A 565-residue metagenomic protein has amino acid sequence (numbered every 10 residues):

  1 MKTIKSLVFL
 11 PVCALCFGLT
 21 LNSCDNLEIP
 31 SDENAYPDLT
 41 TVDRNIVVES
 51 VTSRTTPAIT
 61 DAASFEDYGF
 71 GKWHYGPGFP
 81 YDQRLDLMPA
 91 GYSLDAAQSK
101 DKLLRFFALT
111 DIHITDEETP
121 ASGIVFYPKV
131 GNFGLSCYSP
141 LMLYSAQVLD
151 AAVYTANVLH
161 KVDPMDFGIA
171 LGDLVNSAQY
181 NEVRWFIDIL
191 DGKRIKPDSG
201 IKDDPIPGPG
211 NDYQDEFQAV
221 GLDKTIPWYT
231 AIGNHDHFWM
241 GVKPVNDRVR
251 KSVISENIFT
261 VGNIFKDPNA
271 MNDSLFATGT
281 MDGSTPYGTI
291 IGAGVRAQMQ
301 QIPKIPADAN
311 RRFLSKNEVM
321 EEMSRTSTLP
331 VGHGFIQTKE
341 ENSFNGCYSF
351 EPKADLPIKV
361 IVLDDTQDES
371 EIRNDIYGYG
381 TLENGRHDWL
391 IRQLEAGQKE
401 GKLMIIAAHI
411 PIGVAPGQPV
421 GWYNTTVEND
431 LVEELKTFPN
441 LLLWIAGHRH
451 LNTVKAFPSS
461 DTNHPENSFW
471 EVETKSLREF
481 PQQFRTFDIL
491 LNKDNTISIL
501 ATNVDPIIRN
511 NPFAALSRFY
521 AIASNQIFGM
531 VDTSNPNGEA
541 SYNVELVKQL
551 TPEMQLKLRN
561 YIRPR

Functional and structural regions predicted by a protein language model:
M1-P11: Bacterial N-terminal signal peptides that target proteins for export
L19-S23: C-terminal motif of bacterial Sec signal peptides marking the signal peptidase cleavage site
N26-H160, D166-F167, G208-P209, R250-E400 (+1 more regions): Metal-dependent phosphoesterase/phosphodiesterase active-site architecture
A108-T110, F167-D173, K224, Y229-G233 (+3 more regions): Active-site neighborhood of phospho(di)ester-bond hydrolases with catalytic His/Asp-centered motifs
D116, N176-A178, H235-G241, E369-E371 (+3 more regions): Active-site environment of divalent metal-dependent phosphoester hydrolases
Y144-T260: Core catalytic region of metal-dependent phosphoesterases/phosphodiesterases, especially metallo-beta-lactamase-like
I187-G192, V220-L222, D430-P439, K455-F469 (+1 more regions): Short, surface-exposed basic-aromatic patches at helix termini and helix-loop junctions that form
S370-D388, E395-I445: Active-site-proximal segments of metal-dependent phosphoesterases and phosphodiesterases across multiple
